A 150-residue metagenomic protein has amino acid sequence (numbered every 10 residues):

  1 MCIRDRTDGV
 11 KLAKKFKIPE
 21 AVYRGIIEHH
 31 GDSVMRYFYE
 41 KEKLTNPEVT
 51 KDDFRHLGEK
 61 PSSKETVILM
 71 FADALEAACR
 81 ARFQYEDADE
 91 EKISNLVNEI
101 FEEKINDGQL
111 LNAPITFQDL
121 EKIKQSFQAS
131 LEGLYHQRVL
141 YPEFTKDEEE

Functional and structural regions predicted by a protein language model:
M1-E150: Terminal helices and disordered tails flanking the catalytic cores of nucleotide-processing hydrolases
